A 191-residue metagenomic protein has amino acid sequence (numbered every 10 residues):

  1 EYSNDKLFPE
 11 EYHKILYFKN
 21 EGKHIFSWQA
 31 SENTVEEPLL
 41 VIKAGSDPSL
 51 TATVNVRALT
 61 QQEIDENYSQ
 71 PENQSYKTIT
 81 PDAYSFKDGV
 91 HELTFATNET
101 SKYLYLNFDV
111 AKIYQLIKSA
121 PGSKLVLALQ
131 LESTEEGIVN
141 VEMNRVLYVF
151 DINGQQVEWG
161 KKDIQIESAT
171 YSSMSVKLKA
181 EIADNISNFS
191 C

Functional and structural regions predicted by a protein language model:
E1-D88, E99-Y103, K112-A128, S133-F189: Acidic/polar, low-complexity intrinsically disordered N-terminal segments immediately downstream of a Sec signal
D88-T94: Short N-terminal edge-element motif at the start of the domain
F108-V110: Localized edge beta-strand/strand-to-loop motifs within extracellular or lumenal beta-rich domains
